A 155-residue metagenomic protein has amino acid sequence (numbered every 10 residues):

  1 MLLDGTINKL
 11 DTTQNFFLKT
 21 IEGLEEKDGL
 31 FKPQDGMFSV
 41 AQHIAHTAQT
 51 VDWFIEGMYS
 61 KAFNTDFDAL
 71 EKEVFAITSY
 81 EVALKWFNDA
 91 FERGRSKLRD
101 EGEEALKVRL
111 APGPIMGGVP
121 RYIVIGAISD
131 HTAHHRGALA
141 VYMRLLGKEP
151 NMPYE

Functional and structural regions predicted by a protein language model:
M1-D4: Basic/polar N-terminal segments that are highly enriched at the extreme N-terminus, encompassing both cleavable
I7-D11, L18, D28-E71, P112-E155: Short, contiguous alpha-helical
T13-G23, T50, A90-R93: Amphipathic, well-ordered alpha-helical segments in soluble domains
Q14, E25, Y59-A62, F91 (+1 more regions): Generic secondary-structure transition motif, activating predominantly at the C-termini of alpha-helices
T20, F75-A111, V119-R136: Acidic/histidine-rich alpha-helical segments that form the ligand environment of transition-metal centers
G23-L30, K97-K107, R144-P150: Surface-exposed helix-capping loop/turn segments at secondary-structure junctions
